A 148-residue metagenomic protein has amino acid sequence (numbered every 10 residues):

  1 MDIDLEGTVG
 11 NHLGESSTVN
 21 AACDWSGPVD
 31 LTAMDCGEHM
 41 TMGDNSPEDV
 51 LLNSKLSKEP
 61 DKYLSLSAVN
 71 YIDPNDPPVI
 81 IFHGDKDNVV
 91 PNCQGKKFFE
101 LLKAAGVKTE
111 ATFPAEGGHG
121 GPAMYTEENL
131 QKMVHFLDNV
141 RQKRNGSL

Functional and structural regions predicted by a protein language model:
M1-E38: Primarily recognizes the serine-hydrolase "nucleophile elbow" in alpha/beta-hydrolase and SGNH/GDSL folds
D2-D4, A33-Y71, P77, A104: Mobile cap/lid helix-loop segments that gate and shape the active-site cleft of serine hydrolases
H12-E15, N70-D73, K143: Surface-exposed acidic, glycine-flexible loop patches that form ligand/cofactor-binding and adhesion interfaces
V29-L31, A68, G117: Hydrophobic pocket-lining residues within nucleotide cofactor-binding pockets
D30-L31, K86-V90: Acidic catalytic loop of the alpha/beta-hydrolase fold
N75, I80-H83, D87: Short beta-strand/loop motif that positions the catalytic acidic residue of the alpha/beta-hydrolase fold
F82, V89-L148: C-terminal catalytic histidine-bearing segment of alpha/beta-hydrolase fold enzymes
